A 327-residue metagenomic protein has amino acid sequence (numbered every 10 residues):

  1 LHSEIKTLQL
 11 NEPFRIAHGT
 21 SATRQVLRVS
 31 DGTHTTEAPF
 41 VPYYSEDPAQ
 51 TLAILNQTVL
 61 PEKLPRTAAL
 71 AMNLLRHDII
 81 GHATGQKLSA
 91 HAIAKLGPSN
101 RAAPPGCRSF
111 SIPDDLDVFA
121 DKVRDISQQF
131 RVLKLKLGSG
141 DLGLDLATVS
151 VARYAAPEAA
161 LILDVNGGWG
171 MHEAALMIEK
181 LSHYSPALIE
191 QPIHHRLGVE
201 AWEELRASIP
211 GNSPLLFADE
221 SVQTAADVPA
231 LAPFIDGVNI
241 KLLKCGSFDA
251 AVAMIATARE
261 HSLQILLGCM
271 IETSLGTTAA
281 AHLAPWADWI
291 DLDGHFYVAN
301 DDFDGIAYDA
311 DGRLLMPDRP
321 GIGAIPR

Functional and structural regions predicted by a protein language model:
L1-L161, N166-A175, E179-H183, D304-G305 (+1 more regions): N-terminal capping/lid subdomain adjacent to the active-site entrance of alpha/beta enzymes
G140-A284, A299-D311: Catalytic core of soluble alpha/beta enzymes
D288-D293: Short helix/strand-capping turn motifs
F296: Arg/Lys-rich, intrinsically disordered low-complexity tails that mediate electrostatic binding and condensation
